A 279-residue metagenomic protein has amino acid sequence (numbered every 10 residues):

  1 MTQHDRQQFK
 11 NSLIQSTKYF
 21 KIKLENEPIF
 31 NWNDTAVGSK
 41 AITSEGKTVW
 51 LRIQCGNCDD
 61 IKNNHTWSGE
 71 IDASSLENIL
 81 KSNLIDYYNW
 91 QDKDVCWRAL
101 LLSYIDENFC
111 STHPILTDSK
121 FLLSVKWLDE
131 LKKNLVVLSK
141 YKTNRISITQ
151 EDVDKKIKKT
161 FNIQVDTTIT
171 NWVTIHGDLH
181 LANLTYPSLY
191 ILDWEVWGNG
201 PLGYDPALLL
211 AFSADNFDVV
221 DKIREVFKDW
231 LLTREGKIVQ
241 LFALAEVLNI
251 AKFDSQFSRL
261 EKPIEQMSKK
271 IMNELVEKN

Functional and structural regions predicted by a protein language model:
M1-N33: Short Lys/Arg-enriched alpha/beta "domain-start" segment
R6-Y19, W50-R98, S119-D129, K133: A conserved alpha-helical element in kinase catalytic cores
I42-V49, T185-Y190: Active-site beta-strand-loop-beta-strand hairpin of nuclease catalytic cores that positions key catalytic residues
G56-N57, W90-S124, K140-N144, L241-S258: A glycine-centered beta->alpha junction motif in the catalytic cores of kinase/phosphotransferase enzymes
G69-K81, L101-T149, G177, K270-E274: Conserved kinase catalytic-core helix
K126-S188: Hydrophobic, aromatic-enriched interface-forming segments
T174, T185-D229: Active-site Asp-x-Gly
L210-N279: A conserved long alpha-helix in the C-terminal portion of kinase-like catalytic domains
